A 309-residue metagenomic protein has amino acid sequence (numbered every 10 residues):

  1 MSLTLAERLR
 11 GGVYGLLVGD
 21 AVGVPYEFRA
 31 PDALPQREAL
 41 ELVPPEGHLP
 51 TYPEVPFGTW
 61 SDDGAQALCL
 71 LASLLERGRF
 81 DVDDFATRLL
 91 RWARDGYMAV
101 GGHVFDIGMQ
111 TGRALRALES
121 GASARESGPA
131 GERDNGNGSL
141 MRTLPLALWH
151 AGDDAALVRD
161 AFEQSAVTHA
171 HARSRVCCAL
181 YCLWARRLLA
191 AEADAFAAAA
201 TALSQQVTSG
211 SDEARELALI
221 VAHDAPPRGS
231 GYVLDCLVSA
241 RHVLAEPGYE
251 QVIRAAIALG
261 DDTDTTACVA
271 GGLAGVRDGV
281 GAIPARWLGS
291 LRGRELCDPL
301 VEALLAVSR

Functional and structural regions predicted by a protein language model:
M1-R309: Structured, active/binding-site neighborhoods that engage oxygen-rich ligands
